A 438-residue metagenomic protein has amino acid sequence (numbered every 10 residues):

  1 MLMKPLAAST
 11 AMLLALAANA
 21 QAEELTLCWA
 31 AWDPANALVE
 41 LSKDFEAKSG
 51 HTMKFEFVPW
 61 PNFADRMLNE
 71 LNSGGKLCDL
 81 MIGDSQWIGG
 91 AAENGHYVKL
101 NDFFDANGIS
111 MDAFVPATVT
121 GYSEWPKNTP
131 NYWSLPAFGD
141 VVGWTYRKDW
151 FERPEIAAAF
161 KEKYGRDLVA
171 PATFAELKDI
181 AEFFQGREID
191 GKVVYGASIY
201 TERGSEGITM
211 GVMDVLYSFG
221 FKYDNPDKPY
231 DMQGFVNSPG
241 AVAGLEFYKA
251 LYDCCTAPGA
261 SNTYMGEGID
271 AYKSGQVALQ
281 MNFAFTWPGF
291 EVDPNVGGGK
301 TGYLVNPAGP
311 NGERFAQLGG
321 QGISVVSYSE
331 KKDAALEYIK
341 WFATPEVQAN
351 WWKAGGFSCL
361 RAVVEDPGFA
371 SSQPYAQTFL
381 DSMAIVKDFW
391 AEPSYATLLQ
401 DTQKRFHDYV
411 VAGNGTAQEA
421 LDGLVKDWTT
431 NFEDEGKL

Functional and structural regions predicted by a protein language model:
E23, K48, P126, P130 (+9 more regions): Extracytoplasmic/periplasmic substrate-recognition and gating elements
E24, A47, T52, D381-L438: Conserved C-terminal helix/tail region of periplasmic/extracytoplasmic solute-binding proteins
E24, E40-A117, G121, P154-E155 (+5 more regions): Extracytoplasmic "Venus flytrap"/periplasmic binding protein-like
L25-E40, V58-P61, D140-V141, E206 (+1 more regions): Extracytoplasmic "Venus flytrap"
D44, G268-I269, F285-D293, G309 (+2 more regions): Mature extracytoplasmic/periplasmic domains
S85-G143, I208-G211, K300-P307, G368-P374 (+1 more regions): Hinge/lid segment of periplasmic solute-binding proteins
E124-F138, V142, T173-Q233, V277: Extracytoplasmic/periplasmic solute-binding protein
E176-Q185, F219-N262, N306, V425: Glycine-centered hinge/linker elements that transmit conformational signals in sensory and ligand-binding systems
